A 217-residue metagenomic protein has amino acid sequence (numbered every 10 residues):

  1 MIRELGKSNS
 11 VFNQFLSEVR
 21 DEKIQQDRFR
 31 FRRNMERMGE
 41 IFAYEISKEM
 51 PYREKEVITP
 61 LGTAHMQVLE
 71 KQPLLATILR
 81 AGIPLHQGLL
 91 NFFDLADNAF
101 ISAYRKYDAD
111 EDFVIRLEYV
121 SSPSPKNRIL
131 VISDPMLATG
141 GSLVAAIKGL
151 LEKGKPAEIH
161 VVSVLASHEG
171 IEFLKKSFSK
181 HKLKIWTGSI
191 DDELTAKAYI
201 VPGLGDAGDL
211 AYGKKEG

Functional and structural regions predicted by a protein language model:
M1-G217: PRPP-associated nucleotide enzymes
